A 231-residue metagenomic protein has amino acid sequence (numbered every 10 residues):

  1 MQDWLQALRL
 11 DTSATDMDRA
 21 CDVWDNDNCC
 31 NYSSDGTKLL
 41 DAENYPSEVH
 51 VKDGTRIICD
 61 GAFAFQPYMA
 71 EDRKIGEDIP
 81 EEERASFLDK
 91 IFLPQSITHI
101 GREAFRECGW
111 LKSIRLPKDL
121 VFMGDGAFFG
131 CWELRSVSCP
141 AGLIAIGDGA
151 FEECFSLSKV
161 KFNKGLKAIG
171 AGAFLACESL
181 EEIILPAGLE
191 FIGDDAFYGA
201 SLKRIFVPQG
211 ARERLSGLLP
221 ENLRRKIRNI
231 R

Functional and structural regions predicted by a protein language model:
M1-N31, T37-I57, P67-H99, G109-F122 (+5 more regions): Structural signature of tandem-repeat unit edges
G61-A62, G101-A104, G124-A127, G147-A150 (+2 more regions): Consensus positions within tandem repeat domains that build extended binding/scaffold surfaces
F129, L175, F197-Y198, G217-N222: A structural signal for leucine-rich repeat
